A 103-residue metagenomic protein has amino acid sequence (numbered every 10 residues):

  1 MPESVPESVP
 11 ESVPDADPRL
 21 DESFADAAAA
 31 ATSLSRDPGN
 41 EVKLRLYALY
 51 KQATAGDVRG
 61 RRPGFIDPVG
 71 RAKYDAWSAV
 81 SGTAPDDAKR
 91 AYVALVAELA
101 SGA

Functional and structural regions predicted by a protein language model:
M1-A103: A charge-rich, low-complexity, intrinsically flexible signal that marks solvent-exposed coils, linkers, repeats
